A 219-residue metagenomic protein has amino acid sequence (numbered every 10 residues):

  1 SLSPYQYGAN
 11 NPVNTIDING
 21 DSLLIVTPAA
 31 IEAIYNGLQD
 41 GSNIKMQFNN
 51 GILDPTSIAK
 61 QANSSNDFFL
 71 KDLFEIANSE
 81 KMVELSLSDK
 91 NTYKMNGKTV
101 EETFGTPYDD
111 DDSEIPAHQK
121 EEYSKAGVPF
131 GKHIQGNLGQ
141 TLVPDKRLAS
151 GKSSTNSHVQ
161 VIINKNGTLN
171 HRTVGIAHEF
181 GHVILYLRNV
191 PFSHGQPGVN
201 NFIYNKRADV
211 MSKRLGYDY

Functional and structural regions predicted by a protein language model:
S1-N36, D40-K45: Short turn/helix-capping motifs enriched in Asx and small/polar residues
P12-V13, N36-N43, G181-N189, G216-Y217: Sec-exported extracytoplasmic/periplasmic mature domains
A29-A30, Q39-T103: Conserved small-residue motifs centered on glycine
A30-I34, R172-I176, F180, R207: Stable alpha-helical elements in mature extracytoplasmic
I34, L73, V83-L87, V159-I163 (+1 more regions): Hydrophobic beta-strand residues in large extracellular and virion-surface proteins
F69-L73, A77, T173, A177-I184 (+1 more regions): Extended low-polarity, hydrophobic cluster-rich segments
N96-T173, V183-L187: Active-site scaffold of zinc-dependent metalloenzymes
L187-Y219: Post-HExxH zinc-binding segment in Zn-dependent metallohydrolases
